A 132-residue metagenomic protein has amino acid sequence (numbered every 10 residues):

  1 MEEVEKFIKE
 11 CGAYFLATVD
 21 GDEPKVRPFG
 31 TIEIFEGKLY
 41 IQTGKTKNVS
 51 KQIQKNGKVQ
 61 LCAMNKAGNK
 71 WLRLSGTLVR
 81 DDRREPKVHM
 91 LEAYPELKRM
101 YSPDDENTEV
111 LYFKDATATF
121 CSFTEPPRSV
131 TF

Functional and structural regions predicted by a protein language model:
K6-D22, V59-A63: A short, Trp-centered hydrophobic/proline-enriched beta-strand micro-motif
E23, G68-K70, C121: Short glycine/serine/proline-enriched coil/turn segments at secondary-structure junctions
F29-I32, G76-L78: Hydrophobic/aromatic beta-strand elements that line small-molecule binding cavities or substrate pockets in beta-rich
I32-G68: A short mixed-secondary-structure module that forms the rim of ligand-binding clefts
R73-F132: Charged, gly/pro-rich active-site loop segments
